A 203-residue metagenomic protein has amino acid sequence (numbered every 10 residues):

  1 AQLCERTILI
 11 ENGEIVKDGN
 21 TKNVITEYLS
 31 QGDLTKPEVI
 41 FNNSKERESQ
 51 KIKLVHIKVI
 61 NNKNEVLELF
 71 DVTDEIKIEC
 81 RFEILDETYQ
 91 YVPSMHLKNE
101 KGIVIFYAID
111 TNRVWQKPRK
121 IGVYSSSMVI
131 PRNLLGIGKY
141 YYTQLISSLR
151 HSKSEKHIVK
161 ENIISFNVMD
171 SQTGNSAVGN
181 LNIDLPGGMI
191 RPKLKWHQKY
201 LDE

Functional and structural regions predicted by a protein language model:
A1-E203: Localized sequence-composition bias
